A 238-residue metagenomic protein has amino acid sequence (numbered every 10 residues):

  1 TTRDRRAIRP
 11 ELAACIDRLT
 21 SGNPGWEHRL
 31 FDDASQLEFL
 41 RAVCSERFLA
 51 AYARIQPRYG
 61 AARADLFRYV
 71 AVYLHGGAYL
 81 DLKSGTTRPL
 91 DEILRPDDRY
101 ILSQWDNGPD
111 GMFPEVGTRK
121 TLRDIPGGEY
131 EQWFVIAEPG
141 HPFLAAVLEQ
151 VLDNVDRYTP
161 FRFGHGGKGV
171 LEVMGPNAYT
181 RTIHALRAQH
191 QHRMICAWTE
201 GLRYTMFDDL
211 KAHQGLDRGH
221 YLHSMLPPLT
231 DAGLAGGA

Functional and structural regions predicted by a protein language model:
T1-A64, L80-A238: Glycosyltransferase-associated regions of secretory-pathway enzymes, highlighting luminal stem/catalytic domains
D65-G77: Small-residue hinge/turn detector
